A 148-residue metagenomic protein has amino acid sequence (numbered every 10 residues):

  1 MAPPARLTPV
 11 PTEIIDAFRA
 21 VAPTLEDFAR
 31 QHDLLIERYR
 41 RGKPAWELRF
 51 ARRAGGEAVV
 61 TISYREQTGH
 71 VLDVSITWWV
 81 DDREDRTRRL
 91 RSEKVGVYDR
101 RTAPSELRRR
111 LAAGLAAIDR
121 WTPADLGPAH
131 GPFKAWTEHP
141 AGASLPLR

Functional and structural regions predicted by a protein language model:
A2-T24, I36-R148: Intrinsically disordered, low-complexity regulatory regions enriched in serine/threonine/proline and acidic residues
D27: Surface-exposed charge patches
R30-L35: Short aromatic/hydrophobic-glycine micro-motifs
